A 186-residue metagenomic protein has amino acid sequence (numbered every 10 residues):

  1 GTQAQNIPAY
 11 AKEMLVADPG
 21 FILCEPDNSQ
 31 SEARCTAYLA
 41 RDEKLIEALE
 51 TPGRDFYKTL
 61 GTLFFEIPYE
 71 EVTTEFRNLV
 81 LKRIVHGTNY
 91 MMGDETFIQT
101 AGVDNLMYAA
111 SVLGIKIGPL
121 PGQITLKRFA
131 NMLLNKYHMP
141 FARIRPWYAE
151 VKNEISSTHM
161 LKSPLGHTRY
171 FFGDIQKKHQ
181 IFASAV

Functional and structural regions predicted by a protein language model:
G1-V186: Conserved catalytic core of nucleotide polymerization and phosphodiester-bond processing enzymes
